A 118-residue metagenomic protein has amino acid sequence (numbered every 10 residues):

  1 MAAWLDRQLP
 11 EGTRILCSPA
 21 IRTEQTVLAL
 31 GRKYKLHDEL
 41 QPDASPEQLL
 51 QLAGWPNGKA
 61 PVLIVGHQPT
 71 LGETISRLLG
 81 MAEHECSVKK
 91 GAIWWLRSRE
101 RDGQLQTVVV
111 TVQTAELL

Functional and structural regions predicted by a protein language model:
M1-E47, H84-G91: Active-site-proximal alpha-helix that buttresses catalytic centers in soluble enzyme cores
W4, T26-K33, L52, T74-R77 (+2 more regions): Alpha-helical structural signal in soluble globular domains
Q8-E11, W55-A60: Glycine-rich phosphate-binding loop signature in dinucleotide/nucleotide-binding domains
L16, L63-I64: Conserved SAM-binding loop
Q48-P56: Short amphipathic alpha-helix with an adjacent loop that forms part of the alpha/beta core around
K59-V62, Q68-A92: Non-DNA-binding regulatory cores of transcription-related proteins, predominantly C-terminal effector-binding
A82-V108, T114-L117: Domain-level recognition of soluble alpha/beta enzyme cores, biased toward histidine phosphatases/phosphomutases
